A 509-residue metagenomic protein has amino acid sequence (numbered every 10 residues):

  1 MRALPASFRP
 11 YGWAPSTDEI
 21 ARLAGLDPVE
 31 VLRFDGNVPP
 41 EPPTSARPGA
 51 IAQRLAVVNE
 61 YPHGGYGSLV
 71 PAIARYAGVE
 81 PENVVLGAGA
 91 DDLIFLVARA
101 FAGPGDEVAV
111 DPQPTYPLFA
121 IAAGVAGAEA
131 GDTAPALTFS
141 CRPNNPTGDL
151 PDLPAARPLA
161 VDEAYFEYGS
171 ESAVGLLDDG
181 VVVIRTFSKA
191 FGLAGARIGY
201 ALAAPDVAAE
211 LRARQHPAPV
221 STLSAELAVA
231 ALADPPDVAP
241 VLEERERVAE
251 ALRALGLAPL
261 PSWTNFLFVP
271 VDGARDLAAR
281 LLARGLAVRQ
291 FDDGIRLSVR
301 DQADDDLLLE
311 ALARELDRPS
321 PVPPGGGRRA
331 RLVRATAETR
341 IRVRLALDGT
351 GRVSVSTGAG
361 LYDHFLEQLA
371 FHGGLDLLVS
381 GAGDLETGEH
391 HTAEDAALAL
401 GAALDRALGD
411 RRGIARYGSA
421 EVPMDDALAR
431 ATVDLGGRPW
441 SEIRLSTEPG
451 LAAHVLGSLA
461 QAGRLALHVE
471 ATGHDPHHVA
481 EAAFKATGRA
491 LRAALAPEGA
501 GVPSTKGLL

Functional and structural regions predicted by a protein language model:
R2-D91, L96: N-terminal small-domain helix-loop-helix segment of the aminotransferase-like
E80-V84, G105-V108, G180: Short acidic capping loops at alpha-helix termini that bridge into adjacent secondary structure
A100-A122: Conserved PLP-anchoring active-site segment centered on the Schiff-base-forming lysine
A120, G124-G169: Active-site phosphate-binding strand-loop segment of PLP-dependent enzymes
V181-R253, L257-P259: PLP-dependent aminotransferase class I/II
L242, L252-R284, D293-I295, V299-D301: Conserved PLP-binding catalytic core of the aspartate aminotransferase-like
V322-L509: Polyanion-binding surfaces on beta-sheet-dominated domains and ring/shell assemblies
